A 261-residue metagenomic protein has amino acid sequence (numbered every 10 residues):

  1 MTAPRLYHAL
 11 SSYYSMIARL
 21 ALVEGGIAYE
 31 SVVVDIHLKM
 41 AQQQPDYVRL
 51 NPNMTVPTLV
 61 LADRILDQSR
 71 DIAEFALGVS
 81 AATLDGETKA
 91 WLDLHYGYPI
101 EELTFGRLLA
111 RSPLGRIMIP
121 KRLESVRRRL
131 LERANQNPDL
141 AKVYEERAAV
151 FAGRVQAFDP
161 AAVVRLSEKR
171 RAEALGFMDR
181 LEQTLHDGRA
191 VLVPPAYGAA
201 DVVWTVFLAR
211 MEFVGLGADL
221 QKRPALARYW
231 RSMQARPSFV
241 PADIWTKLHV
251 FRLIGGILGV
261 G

Functional and structural regions predicted by a protein language model:
M1-E145: GST-like domain detector, emphasizing the conserved glutathione-binding G-site in the N-terminal thioredoxin-like
T2-G25, V33-Q44, P57, D67 (+2 more regions): C-terminal or late-domain output modules
G26-A28, Y47, K142-A157, I254-V260: Short alpha-helical hairpin
A82-W91, Q136-Y144, F158-A161, P241-I257: A short, terminal or domain-edge coil/loop segment
P99-R231: GST-like fold's C-terminal all-alpha helical module
